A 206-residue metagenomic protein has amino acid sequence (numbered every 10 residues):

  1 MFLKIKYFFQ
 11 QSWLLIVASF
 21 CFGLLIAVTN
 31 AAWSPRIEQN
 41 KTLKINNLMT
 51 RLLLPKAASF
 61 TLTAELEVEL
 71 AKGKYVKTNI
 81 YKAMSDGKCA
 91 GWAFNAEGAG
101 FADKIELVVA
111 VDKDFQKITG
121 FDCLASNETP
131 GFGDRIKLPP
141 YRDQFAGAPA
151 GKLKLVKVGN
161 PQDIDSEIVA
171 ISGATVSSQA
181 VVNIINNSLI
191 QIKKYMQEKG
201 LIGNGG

Functional and structural regions predicted by a protein language model:
F2-G206: Flexible, solvent-exposed loop/hinge segments and secondary-structure transition points
